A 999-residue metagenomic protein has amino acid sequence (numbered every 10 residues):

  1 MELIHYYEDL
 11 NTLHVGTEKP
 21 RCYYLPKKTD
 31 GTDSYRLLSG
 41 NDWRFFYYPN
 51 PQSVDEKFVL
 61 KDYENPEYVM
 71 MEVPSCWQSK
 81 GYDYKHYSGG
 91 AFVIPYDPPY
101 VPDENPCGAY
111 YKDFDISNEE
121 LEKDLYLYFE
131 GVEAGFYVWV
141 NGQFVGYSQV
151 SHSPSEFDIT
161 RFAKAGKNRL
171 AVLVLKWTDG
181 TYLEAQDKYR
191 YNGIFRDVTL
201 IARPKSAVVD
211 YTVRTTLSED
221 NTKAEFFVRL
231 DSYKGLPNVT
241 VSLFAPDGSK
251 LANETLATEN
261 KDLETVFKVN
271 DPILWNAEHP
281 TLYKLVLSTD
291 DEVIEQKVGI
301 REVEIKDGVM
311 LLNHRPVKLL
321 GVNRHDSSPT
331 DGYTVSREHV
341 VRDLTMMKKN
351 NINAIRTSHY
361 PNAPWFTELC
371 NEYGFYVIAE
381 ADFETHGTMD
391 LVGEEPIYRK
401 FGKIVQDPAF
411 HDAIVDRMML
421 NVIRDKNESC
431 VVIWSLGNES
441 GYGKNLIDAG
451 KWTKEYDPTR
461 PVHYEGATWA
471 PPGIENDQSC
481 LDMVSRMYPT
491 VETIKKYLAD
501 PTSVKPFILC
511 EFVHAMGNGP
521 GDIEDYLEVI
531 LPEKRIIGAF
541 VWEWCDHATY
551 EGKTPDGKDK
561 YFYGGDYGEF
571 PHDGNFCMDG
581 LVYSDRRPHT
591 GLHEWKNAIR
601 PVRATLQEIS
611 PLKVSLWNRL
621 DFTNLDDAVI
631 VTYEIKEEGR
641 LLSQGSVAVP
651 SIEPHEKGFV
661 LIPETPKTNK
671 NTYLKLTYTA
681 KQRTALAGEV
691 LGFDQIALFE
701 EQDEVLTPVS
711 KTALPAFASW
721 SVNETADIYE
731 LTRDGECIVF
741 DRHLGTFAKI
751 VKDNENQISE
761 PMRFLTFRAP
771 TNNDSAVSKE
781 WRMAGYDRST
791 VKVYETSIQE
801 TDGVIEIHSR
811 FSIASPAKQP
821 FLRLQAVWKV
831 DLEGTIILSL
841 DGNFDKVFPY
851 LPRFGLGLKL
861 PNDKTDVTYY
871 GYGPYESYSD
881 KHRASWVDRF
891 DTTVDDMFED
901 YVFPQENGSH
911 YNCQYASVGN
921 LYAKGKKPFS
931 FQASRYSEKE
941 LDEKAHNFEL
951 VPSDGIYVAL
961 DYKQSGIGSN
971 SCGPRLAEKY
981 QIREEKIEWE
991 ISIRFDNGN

Functional and structural regions predicted by a protein language model:
M1-G31, Y182, E292-S615, R619-D627 (+1 more regions): Extended substrate-binding grooves/exosites of carbohydrate-active enzymes
M1-G89, L173, P246, L527 (+2 more regions): Accessory carbohydrate-binding/adhesion or oligomerization-edge regions at the termini of glycan-active proteins
M1-R21, K28-T29, R44-Y48, Y68 (+6 more regions): Accessory beta-strand-rich segments of carbohydrate-active enzymes
E8, C76-S79, Y84, A91-P98 (+9 more regions): An acidic-aromatic loop/edge-strand motif
S79, G131, K176, N276 (+2 more regions): Beta-strand/loop-rich accessory regions of lumenal/periplasmic or secreted enzymes, predominantly carbohydrate-active
V140, T222-L256, K613-A648, G658-L661 (+1 more regions): Beta-strand-rich binding/interaction modules
K164-K167, D231-E304, K675-P715: Extended acidic/polar, glycine-enriched regions that form or flank non-catalytic beta-rich accessory modules
D187-A207, D556-E608, L612-S615, R619-D627 (+6 more regions): Catalytic cores of secreted or luminal carbohydrate-active enzymes
